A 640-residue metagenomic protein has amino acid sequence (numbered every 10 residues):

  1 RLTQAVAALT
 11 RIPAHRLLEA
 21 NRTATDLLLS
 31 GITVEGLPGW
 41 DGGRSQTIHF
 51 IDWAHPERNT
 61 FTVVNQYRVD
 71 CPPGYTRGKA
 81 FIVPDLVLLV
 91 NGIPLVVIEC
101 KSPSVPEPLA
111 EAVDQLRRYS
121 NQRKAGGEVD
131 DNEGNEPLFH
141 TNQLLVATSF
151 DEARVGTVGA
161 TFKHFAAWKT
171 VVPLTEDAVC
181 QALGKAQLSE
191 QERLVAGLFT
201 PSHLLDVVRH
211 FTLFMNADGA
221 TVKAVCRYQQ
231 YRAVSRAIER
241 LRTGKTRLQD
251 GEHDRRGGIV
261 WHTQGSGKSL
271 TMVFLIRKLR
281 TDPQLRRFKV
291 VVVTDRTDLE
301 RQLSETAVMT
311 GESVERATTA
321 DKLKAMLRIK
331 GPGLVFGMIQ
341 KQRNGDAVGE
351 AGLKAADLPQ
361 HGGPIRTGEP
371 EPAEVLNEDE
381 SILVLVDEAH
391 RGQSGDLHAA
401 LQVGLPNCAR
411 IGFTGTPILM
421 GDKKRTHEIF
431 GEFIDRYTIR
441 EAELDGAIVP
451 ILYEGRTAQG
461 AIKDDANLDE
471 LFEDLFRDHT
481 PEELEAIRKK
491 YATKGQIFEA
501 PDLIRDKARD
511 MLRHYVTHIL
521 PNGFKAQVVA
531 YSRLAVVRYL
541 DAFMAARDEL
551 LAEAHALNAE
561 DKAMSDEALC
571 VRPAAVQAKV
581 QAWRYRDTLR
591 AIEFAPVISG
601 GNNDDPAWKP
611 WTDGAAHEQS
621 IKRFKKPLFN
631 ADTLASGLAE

Functional and structural regions predicted by a protein language model:
R1-K289, D298-S313, K330-G331, A355-H361 (+4 more regions): ATP-dependent helicase/translocase motor core
L2-A7, R11-A14, A24-G36, G126-P137 (+2 more regions): Short mixed-charge
V105, L109, L116-Y119, R123-K124 (+4 more regions): Signature of the SF2 helicase/ATPase Hel1-core->accessory helical subdomain module
G184-L188, K423-G523, Y539-K562, E567-A574: Interdomain helical connector at the RecA1-RecA2 junction of SF1/SF2 helicase-like NTPases
N216-D218, H253-R255, V260, E483-Q496 (+1 more regions): Gly-rich Lys/Arg/Thr-decorated short loops/hinges at beta-loop-alpha junctions or inter-strand turns that position
T297, A317-A325, M338-N344, Y531-R533 (+2 more regions): Conserved helicase motor
V308-H361, I365: Inter-Walker segment of RecA-like/P-loop motor cores
D321-V335, G349, L376, D587-A591 (+1 more regions): Conserved motor-coupling elements within RecA-like helicase/translocase cores
